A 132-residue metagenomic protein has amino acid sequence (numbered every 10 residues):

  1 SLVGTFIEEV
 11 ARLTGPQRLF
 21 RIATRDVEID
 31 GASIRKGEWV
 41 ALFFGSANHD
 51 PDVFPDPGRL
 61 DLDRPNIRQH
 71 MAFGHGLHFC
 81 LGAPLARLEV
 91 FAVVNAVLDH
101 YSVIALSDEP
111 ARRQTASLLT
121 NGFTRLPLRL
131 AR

Functional and structural regions predicted by a protein language model:
S1-R132: Cytochrome P450
